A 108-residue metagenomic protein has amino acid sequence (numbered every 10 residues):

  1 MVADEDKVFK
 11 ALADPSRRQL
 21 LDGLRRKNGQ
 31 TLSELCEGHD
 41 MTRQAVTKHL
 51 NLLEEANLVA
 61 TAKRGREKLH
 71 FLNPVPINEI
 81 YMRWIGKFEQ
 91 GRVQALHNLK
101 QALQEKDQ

Functional and structural regions predicted by a protein language model:
V2-D4, R25-R26, N78-Q108: Amphipathic alpha-helical dimerization/coiled-coil segments that flank or bridge DNA-binding/regulatory modules
A3-T42, K68-E79, R83: N-terminal helix-turn-helix DNA-binding core of bacterial DNA-binding proteins
K10, D22, E54, A60 (+1 more regions): A cross-family signal for key residues in well-ordered alpha-helices that form functional helical elements
L50-N51: Short, hydrophobic-biased segments on the C-terminal half of alpha helices that form "recognition helices"
E54-G65, F71: Beta-hairpin "wing" of winged helix-turn-helix
